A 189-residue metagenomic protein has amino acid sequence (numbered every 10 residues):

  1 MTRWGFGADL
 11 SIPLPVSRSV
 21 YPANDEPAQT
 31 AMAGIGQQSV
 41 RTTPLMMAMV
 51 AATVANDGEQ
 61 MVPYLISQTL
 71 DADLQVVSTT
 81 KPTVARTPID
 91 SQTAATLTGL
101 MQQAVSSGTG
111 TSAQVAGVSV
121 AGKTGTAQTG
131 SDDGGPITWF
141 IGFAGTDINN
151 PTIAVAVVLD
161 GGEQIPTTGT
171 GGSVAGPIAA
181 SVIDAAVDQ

Functional and structural regions predicted by a protein language model:
M1-G161: Beta-lactam-recognizing serine transpeptidase/beta-lactamase-like catalytic domain environment
V76-T83, S173-Q189: Short, gly/Ser/Thr-rich active-site loops of penicillin-recognizing serine hydrolases
L100, I165, S181-A185: Generic non-transmembrane alpha-helical segments
L159-V174: A short acidic/glycine-rich loop-to-helix N-cap element
